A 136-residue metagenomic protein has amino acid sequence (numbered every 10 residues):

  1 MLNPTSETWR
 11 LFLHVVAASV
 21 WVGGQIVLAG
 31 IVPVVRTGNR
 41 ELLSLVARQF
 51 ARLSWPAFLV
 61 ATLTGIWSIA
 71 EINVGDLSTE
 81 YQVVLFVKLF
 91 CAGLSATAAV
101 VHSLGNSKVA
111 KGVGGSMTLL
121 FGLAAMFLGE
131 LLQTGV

Functional and structural regions predicted by a protein language model:
M1-V136: Polytopic transmembrane helical bundles with strong interfacial aromatic enrichment
